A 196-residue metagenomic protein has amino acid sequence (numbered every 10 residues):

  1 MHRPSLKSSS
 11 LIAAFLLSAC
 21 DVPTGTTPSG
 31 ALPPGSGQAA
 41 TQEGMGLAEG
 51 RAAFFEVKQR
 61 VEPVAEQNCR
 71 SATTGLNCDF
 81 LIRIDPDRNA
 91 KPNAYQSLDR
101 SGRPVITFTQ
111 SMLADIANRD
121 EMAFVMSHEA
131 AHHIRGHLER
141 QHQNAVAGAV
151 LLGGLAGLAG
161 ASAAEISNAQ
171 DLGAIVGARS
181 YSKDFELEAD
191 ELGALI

Functional and structural regions predicted by a protein language model:
M1-S10: Bacterial N-terminal signal peptides that target proteins for export
L16-A19: C-terminal motif of bacterial Sec signal peptides marking the signal peptidase cleavage site
V22-A147: Peri-catalytic and regulatory segments of divalent metal-dependent proteins
H137-Q170: Post-HEXXH active-site segment of zinc metalloproteases
G160-I196: Metalloprotease/metallohydrolase-associated module, dominated by Zn2+-dependent proteases
